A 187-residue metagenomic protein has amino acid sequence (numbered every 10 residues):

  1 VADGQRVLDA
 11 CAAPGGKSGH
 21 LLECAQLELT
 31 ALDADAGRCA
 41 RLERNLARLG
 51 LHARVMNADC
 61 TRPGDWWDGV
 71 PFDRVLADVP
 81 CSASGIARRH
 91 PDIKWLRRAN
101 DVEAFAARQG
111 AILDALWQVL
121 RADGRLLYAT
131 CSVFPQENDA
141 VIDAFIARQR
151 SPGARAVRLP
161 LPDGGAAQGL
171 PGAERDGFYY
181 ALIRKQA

Functional and structural regions predicted by a protein language model:
V1-A187: S-adenosylmethionine
